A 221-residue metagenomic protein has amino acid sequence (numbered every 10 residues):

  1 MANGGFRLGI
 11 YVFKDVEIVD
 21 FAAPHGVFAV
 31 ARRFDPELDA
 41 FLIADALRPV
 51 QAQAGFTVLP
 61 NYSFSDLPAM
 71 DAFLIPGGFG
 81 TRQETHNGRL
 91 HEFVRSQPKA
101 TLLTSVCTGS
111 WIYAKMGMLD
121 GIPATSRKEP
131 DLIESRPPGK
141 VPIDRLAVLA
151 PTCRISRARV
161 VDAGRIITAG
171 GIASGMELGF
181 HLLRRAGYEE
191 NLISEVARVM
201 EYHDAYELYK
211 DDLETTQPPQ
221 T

Functional and structural regions predicted by a protein language model:
M1-L103, S110-D120, D131-R157, T168 (+1 more regions): Extended, subdomain-level signal for the structured scaffold at the beginning of enzyme domains
D120-S126: A short alpha->loop->secondary-structure connector
V161-A163: A conserved mid-domain beta-alpha-beta active-site/ligand-binding segment of alpha/beta enzyme cores
